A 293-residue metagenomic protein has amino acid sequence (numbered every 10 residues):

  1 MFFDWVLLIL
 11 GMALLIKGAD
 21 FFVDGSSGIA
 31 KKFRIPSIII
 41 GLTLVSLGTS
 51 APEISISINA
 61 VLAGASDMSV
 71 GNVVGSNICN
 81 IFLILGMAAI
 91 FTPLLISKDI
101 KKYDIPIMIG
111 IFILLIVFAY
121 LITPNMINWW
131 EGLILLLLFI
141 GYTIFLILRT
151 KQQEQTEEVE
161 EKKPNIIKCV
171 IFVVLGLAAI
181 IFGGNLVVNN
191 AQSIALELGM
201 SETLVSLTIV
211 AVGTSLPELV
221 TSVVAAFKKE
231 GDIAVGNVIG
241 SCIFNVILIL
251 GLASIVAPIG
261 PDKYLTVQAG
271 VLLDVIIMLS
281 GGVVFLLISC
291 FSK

Functional and structural regions predicted by a protein language model:
M1-K293: Hydrophobic alpha-helical segments, chiefly the membrane-spanning helices and signal/signal-anchor peptides
